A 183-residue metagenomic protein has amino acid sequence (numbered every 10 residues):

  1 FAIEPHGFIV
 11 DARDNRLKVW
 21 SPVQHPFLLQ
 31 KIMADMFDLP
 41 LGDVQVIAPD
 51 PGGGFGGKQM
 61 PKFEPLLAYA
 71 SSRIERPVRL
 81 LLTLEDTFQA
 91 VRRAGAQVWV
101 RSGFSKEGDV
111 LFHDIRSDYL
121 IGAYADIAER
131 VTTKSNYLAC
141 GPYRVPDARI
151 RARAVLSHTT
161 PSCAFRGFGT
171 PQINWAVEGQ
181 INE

Functional and structural regions predicted by a protein language model:
F1-E183: Structural alpha/beta core scaffold segments of enzyme domains
